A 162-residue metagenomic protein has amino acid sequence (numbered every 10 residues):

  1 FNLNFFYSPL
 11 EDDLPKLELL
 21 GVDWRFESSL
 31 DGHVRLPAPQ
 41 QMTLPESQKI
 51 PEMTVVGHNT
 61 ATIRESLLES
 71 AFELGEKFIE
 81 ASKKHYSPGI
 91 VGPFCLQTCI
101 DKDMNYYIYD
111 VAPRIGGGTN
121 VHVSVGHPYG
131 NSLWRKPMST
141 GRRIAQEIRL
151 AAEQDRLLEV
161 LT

Functional and structural regions predicted by a protein language model:
F1, E18, G92-F94: Residues at beta-strand starts and edge strands
N2-F6, Q97-C99: Short beta-strand scaffold segments in enzyme catalytic cores
F5-S82, A112-G141: ATP-dependent carboxylate/phosphate-activation module, predominantly the ATP-grasp catalytic core and closely related
G21-E27, P93-T98, I148-R149: Generic detector of bulky aromatic hydrophobic side chains
M53, S82-N120: Conserved metal-phosphate-binding beta-hairpin within the catalytic cores of diverse ATP-dependent phosphoryl-transfer
C95, D101, R114, N120 (+1 more regions): Peripheral (often C-terminal) accessory segments that flank ATP-dependent C-N-forming ligase machineries
